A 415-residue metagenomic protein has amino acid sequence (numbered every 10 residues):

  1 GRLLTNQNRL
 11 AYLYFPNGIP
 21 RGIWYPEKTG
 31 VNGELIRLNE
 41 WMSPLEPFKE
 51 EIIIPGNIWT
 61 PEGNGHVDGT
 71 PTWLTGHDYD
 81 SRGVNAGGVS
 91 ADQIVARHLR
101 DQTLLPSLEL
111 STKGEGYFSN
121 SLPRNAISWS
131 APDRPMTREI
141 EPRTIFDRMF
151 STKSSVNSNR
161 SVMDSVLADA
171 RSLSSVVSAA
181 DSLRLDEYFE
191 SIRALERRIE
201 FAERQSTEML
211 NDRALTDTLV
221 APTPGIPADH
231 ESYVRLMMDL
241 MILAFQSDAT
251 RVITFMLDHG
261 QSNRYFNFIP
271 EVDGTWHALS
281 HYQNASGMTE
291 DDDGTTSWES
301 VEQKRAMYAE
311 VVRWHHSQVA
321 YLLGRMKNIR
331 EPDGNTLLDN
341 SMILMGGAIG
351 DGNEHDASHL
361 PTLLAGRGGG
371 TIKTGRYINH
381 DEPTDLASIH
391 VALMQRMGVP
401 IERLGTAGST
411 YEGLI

Functional and structural regions predicted by a protein language model:
G1-I415: Ligand-binding pockets and gating/stacking loops
